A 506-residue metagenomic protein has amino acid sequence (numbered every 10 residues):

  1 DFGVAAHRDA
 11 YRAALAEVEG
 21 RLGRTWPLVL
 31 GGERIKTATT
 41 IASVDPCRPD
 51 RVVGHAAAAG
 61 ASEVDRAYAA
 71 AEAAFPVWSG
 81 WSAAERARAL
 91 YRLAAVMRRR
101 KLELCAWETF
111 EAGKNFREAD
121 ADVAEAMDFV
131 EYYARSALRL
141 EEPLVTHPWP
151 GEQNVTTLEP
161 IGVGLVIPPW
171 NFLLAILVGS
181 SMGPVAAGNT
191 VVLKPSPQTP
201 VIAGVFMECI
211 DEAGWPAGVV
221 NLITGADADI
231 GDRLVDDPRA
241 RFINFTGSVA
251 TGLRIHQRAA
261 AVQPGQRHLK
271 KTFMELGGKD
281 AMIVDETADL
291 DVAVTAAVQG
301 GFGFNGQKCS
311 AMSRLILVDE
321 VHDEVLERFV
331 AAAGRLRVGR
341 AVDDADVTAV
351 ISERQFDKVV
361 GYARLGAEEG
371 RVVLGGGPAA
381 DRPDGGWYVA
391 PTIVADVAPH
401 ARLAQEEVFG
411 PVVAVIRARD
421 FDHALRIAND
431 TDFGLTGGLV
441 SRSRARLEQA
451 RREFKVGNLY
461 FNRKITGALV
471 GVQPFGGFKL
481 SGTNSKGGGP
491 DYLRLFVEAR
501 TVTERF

Functional and structural regions predicted by a protein language model:
D1-V53: Hydrophobic face of amphipathic alpha-helices that form TPR/SEL1-like repeat modules and related alpha-solenoid
D45, A56-G60, A106, A112 (+15 more regions): Active-site proximal loops enriched in glycine and acidic residues that flank catalytic Cys/His/Asp and coordinate
C47-R66, A73, V77-R88, R100-K101 (+7 more regions): Conserved C-terminal structural/oligomerization subdomain of aldehyde/semialdehyde dehydrogenase
P49-E141: Glycine-rich loop-to-alpha-helix module at the N-terminal edge of alpha/beta enzyme cores
D50, A71, R86, E108 (+9 more regions): Residue-level signal for inorganic ion chemistry
D50-R51, A69, L102, A106 (+21 more regions): Feature representing long, continuous alpha-helical segments
T109, A137-V292, A418, N484: Rossmann-like NAD(P) dinucleotide-binding subdomain of oxidoreductase/dehydrogenase enzymes
C209, G214, D236, F242 (+5 more regions): ALDH superfamily catalytic-core signature
